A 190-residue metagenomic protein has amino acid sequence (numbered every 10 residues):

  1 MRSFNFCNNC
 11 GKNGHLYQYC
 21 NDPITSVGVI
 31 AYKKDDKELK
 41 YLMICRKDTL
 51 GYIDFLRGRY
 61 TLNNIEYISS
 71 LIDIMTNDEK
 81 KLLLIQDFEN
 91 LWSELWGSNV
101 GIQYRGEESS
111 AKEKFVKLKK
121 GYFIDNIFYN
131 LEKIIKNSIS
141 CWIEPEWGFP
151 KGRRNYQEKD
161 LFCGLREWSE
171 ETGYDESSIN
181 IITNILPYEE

Functional and structural regions predicted by a protein language model:
F4-H15: Short Cys/His-rich zinc-binding micro-motifs
Y17-N21: Cysteine-centered loop/knuckle micro-motif
V27-A31: Short beta-strand scaffold segments in enzyme catalytic cores
K34-E38: Short strand-connecting beta-turns/loops that link adjacent beta-strands
L39-R166: Conserved Nudix-box catalytic region and its N-terminal flanking loop in Nudix hydrolases and closely related
T172-S178: Short secondary-structure junctions
S177, I185-E190: Active-site-adjacent beta-strand/loop module that shapes the phosphate/pyrophosphate-binding cleft
